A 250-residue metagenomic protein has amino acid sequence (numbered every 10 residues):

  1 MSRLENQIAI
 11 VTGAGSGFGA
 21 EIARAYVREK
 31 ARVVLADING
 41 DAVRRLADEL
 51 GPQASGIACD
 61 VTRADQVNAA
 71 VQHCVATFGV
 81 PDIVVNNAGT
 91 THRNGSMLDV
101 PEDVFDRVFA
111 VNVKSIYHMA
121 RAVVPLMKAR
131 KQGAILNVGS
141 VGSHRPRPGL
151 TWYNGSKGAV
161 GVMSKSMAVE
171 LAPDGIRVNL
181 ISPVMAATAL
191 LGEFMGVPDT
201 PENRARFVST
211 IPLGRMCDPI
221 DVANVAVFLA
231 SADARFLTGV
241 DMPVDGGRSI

Functional and structural regions predicted by a protein language model:
R3-V34: Canonical Rossmann dinucleotide-binding motif of NAD(H)/NADP(H)-dependent dehydrogenases/reductases, specifically
G40-D41, A58-A70, E102, D221: The beta1-alpha1 cofactor-binding region of Rossmann-like NAD(H)/NADP(H)-dependent oxidoreductases
G95-M97, P101-D106, F207: Substrate-binding pocket helix/loop in short-chain dehydrogenase/reductase
Y117-A120, K128, R215-V244, S249: C-terminal substrate-recognition "lid" of short-chain dehydrogenase/reductases
A120, S156, S164: Active-site helix of classical SDR
P125, V169-P173, R235: Alpha-helical segment proximal to the catalytic Tyr-Lys
S140: Residue(s) in the substrate-gating loop at a strand-loop-helix junction that position the organic substrate next
